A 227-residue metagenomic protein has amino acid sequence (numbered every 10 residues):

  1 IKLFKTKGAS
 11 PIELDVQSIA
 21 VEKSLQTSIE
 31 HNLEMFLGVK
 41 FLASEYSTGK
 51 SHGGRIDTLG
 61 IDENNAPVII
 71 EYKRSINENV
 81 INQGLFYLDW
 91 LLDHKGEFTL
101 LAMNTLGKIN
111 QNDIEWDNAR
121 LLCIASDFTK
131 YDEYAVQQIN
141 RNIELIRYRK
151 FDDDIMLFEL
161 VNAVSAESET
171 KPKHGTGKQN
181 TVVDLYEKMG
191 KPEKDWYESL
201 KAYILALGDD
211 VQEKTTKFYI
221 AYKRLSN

Functional and structural regions predicted by a protein language model:
I1-N227: Charged, terminal alpha-helix-loop-beta segments that serve as non-catalytic nucleic-acid engagement and/or assembly
